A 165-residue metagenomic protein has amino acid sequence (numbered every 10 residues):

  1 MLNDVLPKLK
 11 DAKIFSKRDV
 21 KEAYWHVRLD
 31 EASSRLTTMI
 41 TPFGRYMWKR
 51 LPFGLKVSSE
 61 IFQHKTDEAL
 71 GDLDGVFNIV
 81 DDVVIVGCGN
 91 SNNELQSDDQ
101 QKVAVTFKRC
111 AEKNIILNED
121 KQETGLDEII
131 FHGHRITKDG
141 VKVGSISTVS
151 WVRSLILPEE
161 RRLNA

Functional and structural regions predicted by a protein language model:
M1-A165: Retroelement reverse transcriptase polymerase core
